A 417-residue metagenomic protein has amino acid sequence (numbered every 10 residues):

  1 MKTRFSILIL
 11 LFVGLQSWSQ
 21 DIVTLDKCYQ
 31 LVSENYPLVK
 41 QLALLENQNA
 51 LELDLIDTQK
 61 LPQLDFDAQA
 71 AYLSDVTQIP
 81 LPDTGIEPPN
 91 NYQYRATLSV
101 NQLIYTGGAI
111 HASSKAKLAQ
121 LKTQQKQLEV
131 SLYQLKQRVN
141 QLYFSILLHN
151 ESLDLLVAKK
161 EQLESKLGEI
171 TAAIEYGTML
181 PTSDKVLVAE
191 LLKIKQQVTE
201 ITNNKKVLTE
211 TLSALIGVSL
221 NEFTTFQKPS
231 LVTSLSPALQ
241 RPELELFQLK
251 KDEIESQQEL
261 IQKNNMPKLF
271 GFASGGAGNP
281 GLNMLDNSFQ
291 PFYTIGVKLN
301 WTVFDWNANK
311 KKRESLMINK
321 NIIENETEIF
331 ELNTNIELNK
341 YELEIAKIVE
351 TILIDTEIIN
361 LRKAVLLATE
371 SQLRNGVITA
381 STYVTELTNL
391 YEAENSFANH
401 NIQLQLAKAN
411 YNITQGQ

Functional and structural regions predicted by a protein language model:
M1-Y36, I402-L404, Y411-Q417: Bacterial Sec-dependent N-terminal signal peptides
S19-D65, T178-L180, I216-Q257, E342: Bacterial Sec-pathway N-terminal export signals of envelope proteins
K40, Q63-D83, N90, N101-V130 (+4 more regions): Small/polar (Gly/Ser/Thr/Ala-rich) solvent-exposed segments that form structured loops/beta-strands/short helices used
Q41-I56, S131, L135-D154, A172 (+4 more regions): Amphipathic alpha-helical coiled-coil segments
L51, Y133-E245, Y341-E344, I348: Periplasmic alpha-helical coiled-coil/stalk elements that build and connect Gram-negative outer-membrane
T97-S99, Y143, T294-K298, E342: Membrane-embedded beta-strand positions in outer-membrane beta-barrel channels/transporters
K115-L118, P181-L192, E314, A380-T388: Short, charged, amphipathic alpha-helical segments
I194-K205, A393-A407: Amphipathic alpha-helical coiled-coil segments
